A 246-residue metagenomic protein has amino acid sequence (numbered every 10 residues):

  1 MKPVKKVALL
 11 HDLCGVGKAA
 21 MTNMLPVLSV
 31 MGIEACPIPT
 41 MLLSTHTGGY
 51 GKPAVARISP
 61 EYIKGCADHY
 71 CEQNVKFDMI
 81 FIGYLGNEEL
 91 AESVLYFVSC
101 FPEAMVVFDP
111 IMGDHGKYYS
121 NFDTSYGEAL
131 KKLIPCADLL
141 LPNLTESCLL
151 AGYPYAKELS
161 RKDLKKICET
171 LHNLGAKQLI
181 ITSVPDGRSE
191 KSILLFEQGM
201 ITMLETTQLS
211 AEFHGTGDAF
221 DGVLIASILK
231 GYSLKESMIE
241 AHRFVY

Functional and structural regions predicted by a protein language model:
K2-S120: Conserved N-terminal subdomain of the carbohydrate kinase-like
C14, M41-L43, G86, M112-D114 (+4 more regions): Glycine-rich beta-alpha junction loops
G15-V16, I201-G215: Short pre-catalytic strand/loop immediately N-terminal to key active-site residues, enriched for Gly-Thr
G51-R57, Y119-T124, Y153-E158, L209-S210: Short glycine-enriched, charge-decorated loop/helix-capping segments at active-site entrances that position
N121-T202: Conserved phosphate/ATP/ADP-binding segment of small-molecule kinases
L149, A211-L234, M238: Short, small-residue alpha-helix embedded
L164-H172, S233-Y246: Short, well-structured alpha-helical segments that form the helix of a local strand-helix-strand
